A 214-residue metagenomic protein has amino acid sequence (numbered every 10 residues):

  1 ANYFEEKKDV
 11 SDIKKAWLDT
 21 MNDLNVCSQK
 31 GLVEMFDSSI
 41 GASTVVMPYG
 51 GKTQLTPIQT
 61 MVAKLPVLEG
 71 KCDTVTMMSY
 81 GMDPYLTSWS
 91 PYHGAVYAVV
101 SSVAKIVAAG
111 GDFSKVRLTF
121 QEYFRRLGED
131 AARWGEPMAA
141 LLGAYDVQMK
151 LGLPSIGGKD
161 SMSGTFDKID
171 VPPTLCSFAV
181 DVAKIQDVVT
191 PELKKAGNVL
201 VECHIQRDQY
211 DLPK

Functional and structural regions predicted by a protein language model:
A1-K214: Glycine/proline-enriched, intrinsically flexible loops and inter-domain linkers
